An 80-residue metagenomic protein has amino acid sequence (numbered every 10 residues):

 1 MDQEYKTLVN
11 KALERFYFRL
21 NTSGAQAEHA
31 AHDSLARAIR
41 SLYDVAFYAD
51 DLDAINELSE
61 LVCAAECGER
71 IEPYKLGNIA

Functional and structural regions predicted by a protein language model:
M1-Q3, R70-A80: Short intrinsically disordered terminal tails
D2-H32: N-terminal acidic leader/helix
A25-A65: Acidic, low-complexity, intrinsically disordered interaction modules
